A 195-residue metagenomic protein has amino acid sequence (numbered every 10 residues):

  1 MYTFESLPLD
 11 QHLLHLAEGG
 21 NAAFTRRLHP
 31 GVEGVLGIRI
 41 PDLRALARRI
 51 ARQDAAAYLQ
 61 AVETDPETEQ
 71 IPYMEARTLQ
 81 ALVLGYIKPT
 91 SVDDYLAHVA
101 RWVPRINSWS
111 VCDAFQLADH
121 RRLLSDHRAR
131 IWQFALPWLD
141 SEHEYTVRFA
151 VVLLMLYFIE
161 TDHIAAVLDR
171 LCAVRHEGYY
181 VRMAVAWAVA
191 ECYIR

Functional and structural regions predicted by a protein language model:
M1-R195: Alpha-helical scaffold domains
